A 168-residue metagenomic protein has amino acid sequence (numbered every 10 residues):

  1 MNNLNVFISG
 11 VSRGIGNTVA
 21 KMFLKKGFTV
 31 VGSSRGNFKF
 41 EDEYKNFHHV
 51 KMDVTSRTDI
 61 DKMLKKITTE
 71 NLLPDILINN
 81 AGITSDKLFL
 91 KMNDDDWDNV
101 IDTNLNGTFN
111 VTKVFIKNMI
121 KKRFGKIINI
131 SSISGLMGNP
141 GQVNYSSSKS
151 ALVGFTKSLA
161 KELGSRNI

Functional and structural regions predicted by a protein language model:
S12-R13: Conserved glycine-rich cofactor-binding loop
K26-F40: Conserved glycine-rich Rossmann-like NAD(P)H-binding loop of the short-chain dehydrogenase/reductase
L88-F89, D96-I101: Substrate-binding pocket helix/loop in short-chain dehydrogenase/reductase
L90, M137-V143, S165-R166: Active-site loop immediately N-terminal to the catalytic Tyr-X3-Lys motif of short-chain dehydrogenase/reductase
T112, S148, T156: Active-site helix of classical SDR
K117, K161-S165: Alpha-helical segment proximal to the catalytic Tyr-Lys
S132: Residue(s) in the substrate-gating loop at a strand-loop-helix junction that position the organic substrate next
